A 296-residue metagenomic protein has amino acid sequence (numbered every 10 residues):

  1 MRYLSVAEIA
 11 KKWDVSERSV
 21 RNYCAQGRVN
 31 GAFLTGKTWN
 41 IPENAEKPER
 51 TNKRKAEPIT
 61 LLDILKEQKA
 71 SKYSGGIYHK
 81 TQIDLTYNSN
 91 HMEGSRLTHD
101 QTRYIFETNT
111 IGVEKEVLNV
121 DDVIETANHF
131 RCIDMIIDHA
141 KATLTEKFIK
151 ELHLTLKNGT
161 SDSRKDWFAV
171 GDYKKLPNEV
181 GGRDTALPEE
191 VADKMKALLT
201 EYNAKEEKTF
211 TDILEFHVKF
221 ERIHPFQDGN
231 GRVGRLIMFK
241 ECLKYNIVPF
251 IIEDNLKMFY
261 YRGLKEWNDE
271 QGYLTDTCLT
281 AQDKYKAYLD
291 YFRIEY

Functional and structural regions predicted by a protein language model:
M1-W13, E17-V29, K37-Y296: FIC/Doc superfamily catalytic core
